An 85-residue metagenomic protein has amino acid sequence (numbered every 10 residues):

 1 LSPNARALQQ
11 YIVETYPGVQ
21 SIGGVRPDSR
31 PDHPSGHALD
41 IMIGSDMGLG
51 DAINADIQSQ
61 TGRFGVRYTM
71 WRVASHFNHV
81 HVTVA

Functional and structural regions predicted by a protein language model:
L1-V80, V84: Secreted/periplasmic proteins that engage bacterial cell-wall peptidoglycan
